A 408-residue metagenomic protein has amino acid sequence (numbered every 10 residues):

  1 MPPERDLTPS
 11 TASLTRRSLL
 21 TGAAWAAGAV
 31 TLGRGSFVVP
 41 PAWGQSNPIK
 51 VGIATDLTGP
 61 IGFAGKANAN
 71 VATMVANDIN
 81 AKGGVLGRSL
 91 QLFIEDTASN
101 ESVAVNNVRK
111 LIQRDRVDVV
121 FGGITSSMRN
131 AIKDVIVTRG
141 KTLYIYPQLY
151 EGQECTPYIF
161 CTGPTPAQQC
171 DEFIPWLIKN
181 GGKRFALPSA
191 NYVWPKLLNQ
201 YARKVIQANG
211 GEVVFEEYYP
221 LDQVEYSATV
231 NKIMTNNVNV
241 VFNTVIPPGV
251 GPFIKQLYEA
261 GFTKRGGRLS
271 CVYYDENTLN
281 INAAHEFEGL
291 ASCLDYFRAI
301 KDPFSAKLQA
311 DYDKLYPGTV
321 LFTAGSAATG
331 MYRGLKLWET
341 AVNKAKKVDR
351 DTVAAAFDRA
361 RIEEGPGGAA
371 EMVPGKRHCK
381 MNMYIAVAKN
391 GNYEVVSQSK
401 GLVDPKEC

Functional and structural regions predicted by a protein language model:
M1-S18, G22-V30, R34, P40-A42: N-terminal secretory signal peptides
R34-T55: C-terminal segment of N-terminal export signals and the immediately downstream linker at the start of the mature
G52-V71, E95-E101, I124, P188-K196 (+2 more regions): Extracytoplasmic "Venus flytrap"
F63-N70, G83-Q153, T162, P220-Y226 (+1 more regions): Beta-alpha junction/loop-to-helix N-cap segments that form part of ligand/metal-binding clefts
Q113-E217, R265-A291: Extracytoplasmic ligand/sensor domains, especially the bilobed periplasmic-binding protein
S126-V137, V238-A260: Hydrophobic alpha-helical
L257-Y332, N343-K346, K389, S399-E407: Extracellular/periplasmic periplasmic-binding protein-like sensory domains
K314-A328, L337-V395: Segments of small-molecule ligand-sensing domains
